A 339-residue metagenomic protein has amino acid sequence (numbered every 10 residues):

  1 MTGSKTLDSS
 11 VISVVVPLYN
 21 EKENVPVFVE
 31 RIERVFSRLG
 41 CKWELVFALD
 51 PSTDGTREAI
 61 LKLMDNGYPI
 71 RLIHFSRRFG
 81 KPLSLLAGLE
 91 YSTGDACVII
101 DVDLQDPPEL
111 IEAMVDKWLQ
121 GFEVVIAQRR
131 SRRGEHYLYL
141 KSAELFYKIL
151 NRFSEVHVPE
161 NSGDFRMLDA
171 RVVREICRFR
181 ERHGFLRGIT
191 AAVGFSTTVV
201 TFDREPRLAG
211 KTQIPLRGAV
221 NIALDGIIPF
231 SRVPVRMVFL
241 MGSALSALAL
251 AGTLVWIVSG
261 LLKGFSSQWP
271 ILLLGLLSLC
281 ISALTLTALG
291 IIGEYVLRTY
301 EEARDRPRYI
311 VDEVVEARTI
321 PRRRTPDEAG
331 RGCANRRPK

Functional and structural regions predicted by a protein language model:
M1-H136: Structured catalytic core of nucleotide-sugar glycosyltransferases
M1-S9, F185-K339: Hydrophobic helical membrane-anchoring modules
P17, F75-R77, R166, F239 (+2 more regions): Short conserved micro-motifs on helix faces and helix-strand junctions that flank and scaffold key functional residues
P17, V35, A48, K117 (+5 more regions): Histidine kinase transmitter module recognition
V27-E30, R34, E58, E144-Y147 (+2 more regions): Generic recognition of well-ordered alpha-helical segments within structured catalytic/regulatory domains
R34-S37, C97, E123, S154 (+5 more regions): Generic structural signal for secondary-structure transition and capping sites
K62, R71-Y91, P107-I189, E205-L224: Acceptor/aglycone-binding surface of glycosyltransferases and processive sugar-polymer synthases
